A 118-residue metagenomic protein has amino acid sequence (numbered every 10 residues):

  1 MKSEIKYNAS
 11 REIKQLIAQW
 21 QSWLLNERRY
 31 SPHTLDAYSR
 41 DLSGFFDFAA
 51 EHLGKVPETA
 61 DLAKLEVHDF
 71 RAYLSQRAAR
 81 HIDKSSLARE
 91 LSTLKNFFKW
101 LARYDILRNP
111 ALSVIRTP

Functional and structural regions predicted by a protein language model:
K2-Y7, I17-H33, S39, S43-P118: N-terminal core-binding DNA-recognition domain of tyrosine recombinases/integrases
